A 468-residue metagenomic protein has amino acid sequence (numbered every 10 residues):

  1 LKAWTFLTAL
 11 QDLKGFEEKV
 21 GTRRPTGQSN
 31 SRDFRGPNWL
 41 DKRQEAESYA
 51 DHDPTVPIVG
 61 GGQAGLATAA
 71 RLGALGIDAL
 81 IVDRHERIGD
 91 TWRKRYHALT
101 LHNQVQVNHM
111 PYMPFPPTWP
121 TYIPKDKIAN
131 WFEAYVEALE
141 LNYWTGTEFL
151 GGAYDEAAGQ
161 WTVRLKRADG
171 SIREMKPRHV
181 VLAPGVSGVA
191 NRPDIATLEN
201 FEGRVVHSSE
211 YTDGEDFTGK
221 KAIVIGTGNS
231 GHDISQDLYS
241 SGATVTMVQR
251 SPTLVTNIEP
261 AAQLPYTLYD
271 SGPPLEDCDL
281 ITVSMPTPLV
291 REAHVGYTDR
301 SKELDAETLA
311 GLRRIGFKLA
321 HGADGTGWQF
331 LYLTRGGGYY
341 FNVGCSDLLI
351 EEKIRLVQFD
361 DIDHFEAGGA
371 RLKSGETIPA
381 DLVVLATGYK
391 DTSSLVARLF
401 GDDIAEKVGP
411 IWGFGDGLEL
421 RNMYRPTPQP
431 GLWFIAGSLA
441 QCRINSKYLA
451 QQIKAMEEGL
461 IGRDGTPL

Functional and structural regions predicted by a protein language model:
K2-Q44: Short beta-strand edge/turn micro-motifs at domain boundaries
L13-E17, I88-W92, T253-L264: A short beta-to-alpha transition loop/helix N-cap that caps and shapes the active-site region
N30-P54, V206-T218: A short, basic/flexible loop-to-alpha-helix module at the beginning of a structural domain
Y49-V82, S230-Y239: N-terminal Rossmann-like FAD-binding beta1-loop-alpha1 element of flavoenzymes
Q63-N142, Q249-P252, G316-L319: Beta1-alpha1 glycine-rich phosphate/pyrophosphate-binding loop at the start of Rossmann-like nucleotide-binding domains
I77, V82-R84, K125-I223, T227-N229 (+5 more regions): Flavin (primarily FAD) cofactor-binding/catalytic cores of flavoenzymes
Y96-L101, N200, I223-V224, A262-T267 (+1 more regions): Short, hinge-like loop/turn segments at secondary-structure boundaries
L254-V290: A catalytic-pocket lid/entrance helix-loop region that shapes and gates access to the active site across common
